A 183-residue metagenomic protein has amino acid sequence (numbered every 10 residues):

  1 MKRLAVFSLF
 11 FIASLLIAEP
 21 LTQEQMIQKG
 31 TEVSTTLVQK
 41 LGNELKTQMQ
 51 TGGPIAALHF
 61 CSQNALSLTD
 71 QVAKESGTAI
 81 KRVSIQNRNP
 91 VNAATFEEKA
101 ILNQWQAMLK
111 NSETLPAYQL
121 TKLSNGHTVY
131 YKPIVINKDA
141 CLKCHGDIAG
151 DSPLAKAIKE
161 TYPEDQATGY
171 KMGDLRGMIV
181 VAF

Functional and structural regions predicted by a protein language model:
K2-F10: Sec-dependent signal peptide recognition, specifically the positively charged N-region followed immediately by
F10-A18: Hydrophobic h-region of N-terminal signal peptides that target proteins for export in Gram-negative bacteria
A18-A140, A149-F183: Extracytoplasmic c-type cytochrome modules immediately beyond a signal peptide or single-pass transmembrane anchor
K143: Short, cysteine/histidine-rich loop/knuckle motifs that typically chelate Zn2+
G146: Short Cys/His-rich local motifs and their 1-3 flanking residues in nucleic-acid-associated proteins and small
